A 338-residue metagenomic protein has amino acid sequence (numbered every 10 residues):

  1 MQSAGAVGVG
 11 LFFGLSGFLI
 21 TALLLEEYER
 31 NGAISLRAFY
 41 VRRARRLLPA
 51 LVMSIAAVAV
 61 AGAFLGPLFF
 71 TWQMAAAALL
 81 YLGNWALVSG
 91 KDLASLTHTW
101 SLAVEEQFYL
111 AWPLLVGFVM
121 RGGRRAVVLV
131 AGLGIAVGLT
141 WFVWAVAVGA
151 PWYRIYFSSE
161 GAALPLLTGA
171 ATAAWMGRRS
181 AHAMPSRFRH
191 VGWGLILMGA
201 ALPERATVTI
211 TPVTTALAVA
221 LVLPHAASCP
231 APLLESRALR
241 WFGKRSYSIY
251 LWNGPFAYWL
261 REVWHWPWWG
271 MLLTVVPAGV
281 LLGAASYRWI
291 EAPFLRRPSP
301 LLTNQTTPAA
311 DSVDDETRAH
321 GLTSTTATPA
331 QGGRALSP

Functional and structural regions predicted by a protein language model:
M1-E26, R45-L51, Q73, L80-G83 (+5 more regions): Functionally critical transmembrane alpha-helices in membrane proteins and complexes, commonly lining
M1-V9, P67-A77, K91-V104, V146-T168 (+3 more regions): Interfacial loop-to-helix transition and helix-capping segments at the boundaries of transmembrane helices
A6, L166, A170-A171, H190-A292: Alpha-helical transmembrane segments of multi-pass integral membrane proteins
I20-A22, S54-V60, F108-R121, T168-W175 (+1 more regions): Membrane-interfacial alpha-helical segments at the cytosolic side of multi-pass membrane proteins
T21-E29, A61-F64, G117-G123, A171-S180 (+3 more regions): Structural signal for the C-terminal ends of transmembrane alpha-helices and the immediately following loop
E26-G62, A77, S101-L110, G134 (+6 more regions): Transmembrane alpha-helical segments and their boundary/interface "anchor" motifs in multi-pass integral membrane
E106-A136, A173-H190: Solvent-exposed interhelical
S236-A238, A292-G321: Membrane-proximal cytoplasmic C-terminal regulatory module of class A 7TM GPCRs
